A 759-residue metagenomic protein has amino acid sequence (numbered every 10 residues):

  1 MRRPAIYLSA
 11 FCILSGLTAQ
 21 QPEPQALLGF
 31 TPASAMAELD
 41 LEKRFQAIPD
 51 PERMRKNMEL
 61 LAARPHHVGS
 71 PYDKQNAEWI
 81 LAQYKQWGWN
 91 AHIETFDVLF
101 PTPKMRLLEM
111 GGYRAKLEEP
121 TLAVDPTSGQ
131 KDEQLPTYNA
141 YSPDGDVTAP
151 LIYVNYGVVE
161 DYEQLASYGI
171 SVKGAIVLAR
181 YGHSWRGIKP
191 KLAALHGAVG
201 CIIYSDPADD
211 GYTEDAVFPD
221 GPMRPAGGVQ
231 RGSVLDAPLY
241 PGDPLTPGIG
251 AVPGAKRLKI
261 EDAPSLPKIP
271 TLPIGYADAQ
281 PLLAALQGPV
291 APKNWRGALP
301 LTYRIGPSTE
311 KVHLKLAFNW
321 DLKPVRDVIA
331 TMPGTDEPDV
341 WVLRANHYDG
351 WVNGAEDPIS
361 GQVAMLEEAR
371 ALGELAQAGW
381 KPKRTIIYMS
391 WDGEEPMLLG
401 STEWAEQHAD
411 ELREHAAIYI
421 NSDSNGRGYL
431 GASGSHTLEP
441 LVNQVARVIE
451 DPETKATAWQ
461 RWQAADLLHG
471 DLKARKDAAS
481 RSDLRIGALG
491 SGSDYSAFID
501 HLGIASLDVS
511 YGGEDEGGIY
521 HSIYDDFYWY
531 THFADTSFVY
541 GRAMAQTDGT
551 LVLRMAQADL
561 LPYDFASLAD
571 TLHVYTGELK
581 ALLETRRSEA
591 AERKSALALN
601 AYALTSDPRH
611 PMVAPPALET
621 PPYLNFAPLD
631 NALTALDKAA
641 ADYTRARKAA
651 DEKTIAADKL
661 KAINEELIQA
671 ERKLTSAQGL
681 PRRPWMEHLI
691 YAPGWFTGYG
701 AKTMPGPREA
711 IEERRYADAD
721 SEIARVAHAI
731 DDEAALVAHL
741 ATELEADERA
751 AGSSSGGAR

Functional and structural regions predicted by a protein language model:
Y7-G16: Bacterial N-terminal signal peptides
Q21-A37, E59-S171, I176, P207 (+2 more regions): Noncatalytic luminal/extracellular "stalk/propeptide" segments of secretory-pathway proteins
S34, D50-R64, V68-Y72, Q83-G88 (+11 more regions): Catalytic-core environment of secreted peptidases
D40-I48, A62-P71, T137-S142, Y153 (+12 more regions): Second-shell loop/turn segments in exported
I48, A115-K116, G228-V290, E337 (+4 more regions): Metal-dependent peptidase/peptidase-like ectodomains
G129-Q164, Y240-E356, R370, E374-W380: Soluble metallo-hydrolase cores and metallopeptidase-like ectodomains found primarily in the secretory/periplasmic
I387, V448, D500, S510 (+2 more regions): His/Asp/Glu-rich mid-to-C-terminal helical/loop segments that flank catalytic regions of hydrolases
E652-R759: C-terminal amphipathic alpha-helical interaction region
